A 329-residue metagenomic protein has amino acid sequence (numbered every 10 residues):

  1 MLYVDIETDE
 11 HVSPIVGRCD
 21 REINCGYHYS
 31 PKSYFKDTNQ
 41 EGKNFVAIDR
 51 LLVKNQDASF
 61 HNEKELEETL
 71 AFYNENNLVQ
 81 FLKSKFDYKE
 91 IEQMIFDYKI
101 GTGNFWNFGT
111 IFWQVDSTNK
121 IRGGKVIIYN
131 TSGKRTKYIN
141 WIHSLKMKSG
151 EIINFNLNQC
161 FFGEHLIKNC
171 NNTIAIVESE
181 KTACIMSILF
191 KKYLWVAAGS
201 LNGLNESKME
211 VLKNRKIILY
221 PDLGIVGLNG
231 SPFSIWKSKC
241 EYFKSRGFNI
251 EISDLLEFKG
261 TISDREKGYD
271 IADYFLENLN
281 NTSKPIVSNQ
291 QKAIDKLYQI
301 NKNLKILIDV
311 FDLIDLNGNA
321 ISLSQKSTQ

Functional and structural regions predicted by a protein language model:
M1-G109, N130-G150, L204, I225 (+1 more regions): Non-catalytic accessory segments of DNA primases and related replication-initiation nucleases
M1-Y3, L82, I95-I100, G109-I111 (+6 more regions): Catalytic cores of transferase enzymes with a strong primary signal for eukaryotic protein kinases
R18, N171-N172, A183-Q329: TOPRIM fold recognition
R21, Q114, P221: Pocket-edge structural micro-motifs
C25-Y27, I121, N281-T282: Short, charged/polar, Gly/Pro-enriched secondary-structure boundary elements
S30-P31, G123-K125, S263: Short, conserved acidic/polar surface loops in the N-terminal third of protein domains
I111-K213: Phosphate-handling DNA/RNA-contact segment within nucleic-acid enzymes
